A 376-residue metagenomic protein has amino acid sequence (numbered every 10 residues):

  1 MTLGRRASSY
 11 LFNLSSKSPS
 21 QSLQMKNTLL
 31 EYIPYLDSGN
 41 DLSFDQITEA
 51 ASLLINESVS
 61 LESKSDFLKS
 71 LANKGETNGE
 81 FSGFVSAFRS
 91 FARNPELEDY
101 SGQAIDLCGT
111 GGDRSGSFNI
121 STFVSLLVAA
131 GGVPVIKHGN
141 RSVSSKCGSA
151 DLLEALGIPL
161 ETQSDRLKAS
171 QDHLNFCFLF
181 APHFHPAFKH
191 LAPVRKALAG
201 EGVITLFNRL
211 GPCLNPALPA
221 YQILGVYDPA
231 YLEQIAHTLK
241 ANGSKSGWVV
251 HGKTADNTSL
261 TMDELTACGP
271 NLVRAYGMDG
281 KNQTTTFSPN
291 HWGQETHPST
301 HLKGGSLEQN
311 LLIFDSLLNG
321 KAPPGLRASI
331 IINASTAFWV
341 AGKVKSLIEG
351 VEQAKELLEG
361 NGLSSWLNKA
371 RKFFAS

Functional and structural regions predicted by a protein language model:
M1-Q24: N-terminal amphipathic/basic-hydrophobic helices that include classical n-h-c signal peptides and signal-anchor
S22-G116, A129-G131, V135, T296-L302 (+3 more regions): Acidic, glycine/proline-rich low-complexity segments that act as flexible tails and inter-domain linkers
N27, Y35, S90, S117 (+2 more regions): Glycine-rich anion-binding loops and their surrounding alpha/beta cores
D45-T48, E62-S65, T122, C147 (+3 more regions): A generic alpha-helix surface/boundary motif
D66, S82-V85, R166-Q171, V250 (+1 more regions): Beta-strand segments within the central parallel beta-sheet cores of soluble alpha/beta enzyme folds
L71, V124-G132, S149-L152, I235 (+2 more regions): Buried hydrophobic packing segments
D106-Q171, C177: A generic, well-ordered mixed alpha/beta core segment in the N-terminal half of proteins
